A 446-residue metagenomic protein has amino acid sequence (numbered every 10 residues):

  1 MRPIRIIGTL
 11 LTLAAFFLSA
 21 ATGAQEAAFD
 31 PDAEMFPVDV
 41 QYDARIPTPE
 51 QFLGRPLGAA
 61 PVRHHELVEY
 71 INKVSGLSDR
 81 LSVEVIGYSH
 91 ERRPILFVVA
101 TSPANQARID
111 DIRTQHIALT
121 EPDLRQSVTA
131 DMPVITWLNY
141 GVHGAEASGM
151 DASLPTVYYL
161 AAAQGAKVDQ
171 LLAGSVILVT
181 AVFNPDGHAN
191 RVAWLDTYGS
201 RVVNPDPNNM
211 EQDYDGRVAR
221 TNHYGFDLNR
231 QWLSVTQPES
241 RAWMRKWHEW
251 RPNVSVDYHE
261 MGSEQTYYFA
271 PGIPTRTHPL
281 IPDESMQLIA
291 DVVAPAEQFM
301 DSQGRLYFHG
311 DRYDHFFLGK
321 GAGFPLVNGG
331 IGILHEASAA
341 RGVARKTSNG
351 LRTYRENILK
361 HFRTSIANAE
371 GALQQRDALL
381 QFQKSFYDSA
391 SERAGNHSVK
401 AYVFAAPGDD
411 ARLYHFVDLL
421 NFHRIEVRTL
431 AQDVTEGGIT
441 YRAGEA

Functional and structural regions predicted by a protein language model:
M1-R5: Positively charged n-region of N-terminal signal peptides that target proteins for export
G8-S19: Bacterial N-terminal signal peptides
Q25-A147, D151-V176, Y224, R230 (+7 more regions): Intrinsic-disorder/low-complexity accessory segments
V142, F183, E260: Active-site metal-binding loops of divalent metal-dependent hydrolases
L172-R191: Short, conserved secondary-structure transition motifs
R191-P205: Aromatic- and acidic-residue-enriched segments that line the glycan-binding/catalytic groove of carbohydrate-active
D206-F226: Aromatic- and acidic-residue-enriched carbohydrate-binding clefts of CAZyme catalytic domains
